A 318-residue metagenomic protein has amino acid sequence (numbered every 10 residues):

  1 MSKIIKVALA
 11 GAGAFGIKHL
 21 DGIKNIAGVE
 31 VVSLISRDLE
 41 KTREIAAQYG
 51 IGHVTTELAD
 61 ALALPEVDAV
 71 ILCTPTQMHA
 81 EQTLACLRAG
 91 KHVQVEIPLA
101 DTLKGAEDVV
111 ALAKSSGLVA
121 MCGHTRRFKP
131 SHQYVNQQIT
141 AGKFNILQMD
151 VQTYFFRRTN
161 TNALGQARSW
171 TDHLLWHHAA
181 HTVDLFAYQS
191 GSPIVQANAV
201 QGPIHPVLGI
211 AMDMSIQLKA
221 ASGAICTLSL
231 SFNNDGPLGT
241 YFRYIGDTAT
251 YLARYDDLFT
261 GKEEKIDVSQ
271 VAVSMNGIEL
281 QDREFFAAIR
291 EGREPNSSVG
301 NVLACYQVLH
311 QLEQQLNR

Functional and structural regions predicted by a protein language model:
M1-I4, A69-L72, L118, A221 (+1 more regions): C-terminal helix-rich "cap/oligomerization" subdomain common to oxidoreductases
M1-Y49: N-terminal Rossmann-like dinucleotide-binding module
Y49-L112: Beta-loop-alpha module in the N-terminal Rossmann-like domain of NAD(P)-dependent dehydrogenases, especially those
T55, V95, A120-C122, A253: Hydrophobic residues in well-ordered beta-strands that form the structural core
D108-T125, F144-M149: Rossmann-fold dehydrogenase core element
R126-V200, H205-P206: Predominantly a Rossmann-like dinucleotide-binding segment in NAD(P)-dependent oxidoreductases
H177, H181-D257, R283-R293: Contiguous beta-strand/loop segments that form the cofactor/metal-binding neighborhood of enzyme cores
V271-R283, S297: Active-site loop of classical SDR/Rossmann-like NAD(P)-dependent oxidoreductases, centered on the catalytic Tyr-X3-Lys
